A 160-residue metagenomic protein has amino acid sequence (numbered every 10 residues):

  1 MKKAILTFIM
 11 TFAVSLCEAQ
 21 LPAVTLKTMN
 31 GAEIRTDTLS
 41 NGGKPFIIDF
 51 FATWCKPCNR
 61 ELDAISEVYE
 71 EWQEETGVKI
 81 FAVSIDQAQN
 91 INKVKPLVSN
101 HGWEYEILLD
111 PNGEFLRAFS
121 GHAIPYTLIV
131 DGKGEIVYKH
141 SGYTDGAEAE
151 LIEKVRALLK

Functional and structural regions predicted by a protein language model:
A4-A13: Sec-dependent N-terminal signal peptides
A19-Q20, A32: Boundary of Sec targeting at the N-terminus
T25-F46: A short beta-strand-turn-helix
G43-F46, F50-W54, A123: Short pre-active-site segment immediately N-terminal to redox-active cysteine/selenocysteine motifs in thiol-based
F46-I48, F81-V83, L128: Conserved hydrophobic packing residues within short motifs/helices of P-loop NTPase cores of ABC-family ATPases
R60-N100, E114-F115: Structural microenvironment flanking redox-active thiols in thiol-disulfide oxidoreductases
L97-W103, P111-K154: Thiol/disulfide oxidoreductase modules built on the thioredoxin-like
